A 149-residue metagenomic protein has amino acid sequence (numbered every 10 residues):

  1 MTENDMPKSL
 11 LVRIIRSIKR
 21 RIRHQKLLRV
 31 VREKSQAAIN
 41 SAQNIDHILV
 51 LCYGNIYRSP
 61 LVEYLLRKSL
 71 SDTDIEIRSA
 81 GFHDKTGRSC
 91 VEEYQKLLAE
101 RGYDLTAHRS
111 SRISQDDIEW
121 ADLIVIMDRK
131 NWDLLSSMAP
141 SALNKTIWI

Functional and structural regions predicted by a protein language model:
T2-N40, S136-I149: Phosphate-binding/catalytic loops
K8-S17, N44-Y53, D84-R88, I126-S141: Short charge-dense sequence patches
R13, L27-W120: Conserved active-site segments centered on acidic
S111-I149: Glycine/proline-rich loop-helix segments at beta-alpha junctions forming the active-site rim of enzyme cores
